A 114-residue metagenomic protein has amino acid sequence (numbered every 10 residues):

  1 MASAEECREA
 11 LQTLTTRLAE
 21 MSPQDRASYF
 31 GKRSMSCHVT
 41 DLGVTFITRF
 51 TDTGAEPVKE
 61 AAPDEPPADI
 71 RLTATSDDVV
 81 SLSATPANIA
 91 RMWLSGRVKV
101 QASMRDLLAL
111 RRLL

Functional and structural regions predicted by a protein language model:
M1-L114: Feature captures hydrophobic
